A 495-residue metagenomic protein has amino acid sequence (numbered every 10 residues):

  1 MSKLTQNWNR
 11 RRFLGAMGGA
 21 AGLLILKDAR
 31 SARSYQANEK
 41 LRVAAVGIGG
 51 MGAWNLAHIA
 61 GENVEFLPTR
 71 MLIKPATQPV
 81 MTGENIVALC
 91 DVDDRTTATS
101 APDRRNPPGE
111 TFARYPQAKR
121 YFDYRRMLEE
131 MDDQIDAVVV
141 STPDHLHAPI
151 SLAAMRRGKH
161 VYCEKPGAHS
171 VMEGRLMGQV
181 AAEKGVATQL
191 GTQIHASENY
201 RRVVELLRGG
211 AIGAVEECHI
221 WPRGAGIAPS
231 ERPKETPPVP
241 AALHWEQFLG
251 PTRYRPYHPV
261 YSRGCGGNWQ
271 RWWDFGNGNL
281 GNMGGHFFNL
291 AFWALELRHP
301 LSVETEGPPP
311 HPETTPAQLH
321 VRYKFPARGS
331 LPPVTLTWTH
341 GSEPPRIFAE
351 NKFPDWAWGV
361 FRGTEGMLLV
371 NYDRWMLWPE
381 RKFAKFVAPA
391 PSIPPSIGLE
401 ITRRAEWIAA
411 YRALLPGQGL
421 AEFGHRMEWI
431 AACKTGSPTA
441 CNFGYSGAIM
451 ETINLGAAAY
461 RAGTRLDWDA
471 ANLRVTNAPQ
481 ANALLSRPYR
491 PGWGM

Functional and structural regions predicted by a protein language model:
S2-K159, M172-A187: N-terminal glycine-/serine-/threonine-rich beta1-alpha1-beta2 phosphate-ribose binding loop of Rossmann-like
Q36-N38, P79-T82, A113, M131-D133 (+8 more regions): Extracellular/periplasmic catalytic domains that process cell-envelope and extracellular macromolecules
V43-A45, V87-C90, V139-V140, Y162-C163 (+7 more regions): Structural recognition of the beta-strand scaffold that forms the well-ordered cores of secreted hydrolase catalytic
N55, T96, I150, E173 (+4 more regions): Alpha-helical packing segments of well-folded alpha/beta enzyme cores
D93-T96, Y121, S141-H147, G167-H169 (+4 more regions): Short, solvent-exposed turn/loop segments enriched in Gly/Ser/Thr/Pro and often Arg
H160-Y162, G167-G250: A contiguous active-site-proximal alpha/beta segment in oxidoreductase catalytic domains
R202, G213-G444, M450-M495: Contiguous beta-strand/loop segments that form the cofactor/metal-binding neighborhood of enzyme cores
